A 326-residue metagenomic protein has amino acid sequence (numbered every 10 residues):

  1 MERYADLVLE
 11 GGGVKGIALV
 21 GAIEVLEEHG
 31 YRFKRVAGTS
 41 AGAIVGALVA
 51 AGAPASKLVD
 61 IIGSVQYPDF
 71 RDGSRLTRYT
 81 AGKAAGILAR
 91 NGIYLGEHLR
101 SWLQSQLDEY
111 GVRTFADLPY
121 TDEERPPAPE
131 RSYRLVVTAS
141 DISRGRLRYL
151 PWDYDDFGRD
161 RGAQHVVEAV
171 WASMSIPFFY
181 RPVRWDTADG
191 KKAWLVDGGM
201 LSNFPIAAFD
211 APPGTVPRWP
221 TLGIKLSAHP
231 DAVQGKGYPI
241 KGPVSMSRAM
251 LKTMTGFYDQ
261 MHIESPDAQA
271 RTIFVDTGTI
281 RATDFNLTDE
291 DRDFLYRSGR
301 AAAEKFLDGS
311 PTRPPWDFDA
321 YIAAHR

Functional and structural regions predicted by a protein language model:
M1-T39, A47-R326: Patatin-like phospholipase
